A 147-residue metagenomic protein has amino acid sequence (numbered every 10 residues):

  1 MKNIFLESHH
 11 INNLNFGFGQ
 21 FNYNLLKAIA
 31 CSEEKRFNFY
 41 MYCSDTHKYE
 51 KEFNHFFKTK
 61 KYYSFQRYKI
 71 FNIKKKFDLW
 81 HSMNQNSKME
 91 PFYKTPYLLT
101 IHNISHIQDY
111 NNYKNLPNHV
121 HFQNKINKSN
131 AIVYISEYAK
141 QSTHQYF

Functional and structural regions predicted by a protein language model:
M1-F147: Carbohydrate transferase catalytic cores enriched for Leloir-type hexosyltransferases
